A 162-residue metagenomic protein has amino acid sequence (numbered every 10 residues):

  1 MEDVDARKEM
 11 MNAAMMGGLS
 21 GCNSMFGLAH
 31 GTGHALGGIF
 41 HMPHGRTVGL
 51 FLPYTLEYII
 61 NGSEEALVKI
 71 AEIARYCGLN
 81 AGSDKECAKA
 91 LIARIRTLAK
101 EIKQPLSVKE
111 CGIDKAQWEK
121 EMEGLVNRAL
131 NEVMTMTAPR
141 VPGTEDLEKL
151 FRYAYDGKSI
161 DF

Functional and structural regions predicted by a protein language model:
M1-S24, E145: Carboxylate- and glycine-rich phosphate/diphosphate-binding segment that chelates Mg2+/Mn2+
E2-D5, E86, K109-G112, T137-E145: Short coil/turn segments at secondary-structure boundaries
D3, F26, G45, K115-E119 (+2 more regions): Alpha-helix N-cap/helix-initiation sites
A6-E9, L28, T47-F51, K69 (+4 more regions): Residue-level detector of well-ordered alpha-helical segments, enriched for hydrophobic/aromatic packing positions
M10-G18, L52, I95, A99 (+2 more regions): Short alpha-helical scaffolding segments that buttress acidic/His motifs in well-ordered protein cores
M15-V48, E132-T137: Glycine-rich phosphate/pyrophosphate-binding beta-alpha loops
M42-E119, I160: Gly/Pro-rich interdomain helix-loop hinge
E119-F162: Short, amphipathic C-terminal "tail helix"
